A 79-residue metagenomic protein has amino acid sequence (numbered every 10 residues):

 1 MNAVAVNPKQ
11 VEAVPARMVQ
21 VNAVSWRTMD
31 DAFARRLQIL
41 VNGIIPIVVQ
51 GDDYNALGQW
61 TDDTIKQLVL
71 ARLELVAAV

Functional and structural regions predicted by a protein language model:
M1-V79: Viral virion structural and adsorption modules
